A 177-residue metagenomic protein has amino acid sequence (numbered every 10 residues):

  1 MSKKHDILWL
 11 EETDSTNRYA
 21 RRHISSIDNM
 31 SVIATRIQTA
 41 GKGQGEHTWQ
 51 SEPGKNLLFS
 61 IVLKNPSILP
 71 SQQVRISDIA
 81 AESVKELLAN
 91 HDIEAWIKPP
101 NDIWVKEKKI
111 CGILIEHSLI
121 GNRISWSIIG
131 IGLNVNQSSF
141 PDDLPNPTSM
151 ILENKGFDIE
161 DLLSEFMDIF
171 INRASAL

Functional and structural regions predicted by a protein language model:
M1-I93, S175: N-terminal lobe of the biotin/lipoate ligase/transferase fold
D6, P66-A95, V105-L177: Long, positively charged amphipathic alpha-helical accessory segments at protein N-termini or as interdomain linkers
